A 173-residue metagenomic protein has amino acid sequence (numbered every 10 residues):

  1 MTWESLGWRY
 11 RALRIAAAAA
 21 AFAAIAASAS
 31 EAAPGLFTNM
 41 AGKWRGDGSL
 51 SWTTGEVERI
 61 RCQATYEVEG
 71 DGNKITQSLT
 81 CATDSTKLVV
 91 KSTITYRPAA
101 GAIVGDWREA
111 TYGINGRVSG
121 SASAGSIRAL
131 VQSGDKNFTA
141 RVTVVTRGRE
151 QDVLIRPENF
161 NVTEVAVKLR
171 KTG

Functional and structural regions predicted by a protein language model:
W3-A17: Bacterial N-terminal signal peptides that target proteins for export
R14-A26: Bacterial N-terminal signal peptides
A27-A32: Sec/Tat signal peptide C-region and signal peptidase I cleavage site
A33-V145, L154-G173: Central antiparallel beta-sheet cores of small beta-barrel/beta-sandwich binding domains
